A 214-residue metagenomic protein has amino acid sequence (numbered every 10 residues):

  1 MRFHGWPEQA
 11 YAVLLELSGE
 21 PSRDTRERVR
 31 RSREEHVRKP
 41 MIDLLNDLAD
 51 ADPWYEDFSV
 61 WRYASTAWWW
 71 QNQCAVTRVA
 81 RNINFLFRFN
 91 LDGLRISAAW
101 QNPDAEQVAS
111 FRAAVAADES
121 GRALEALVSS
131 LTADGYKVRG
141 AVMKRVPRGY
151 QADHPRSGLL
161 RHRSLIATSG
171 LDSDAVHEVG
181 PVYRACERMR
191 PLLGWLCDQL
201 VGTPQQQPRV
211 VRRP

Functional and structural regions predicted by a protein language model:
M1-E16, K39, S120, K137-P214: Long, solvent-exposed, polar/charged low-complexity segments
G5-W6, W54-W61, A123-E125: Soluble, non-transmembrane alpha-helical interaction regions
Q9-L44, W54-D57: Active-site acidic/histidine clusters and adjacent loop/turn architecture that either coordinate catalytic ions
S22, G93, N102-D104, L171-V176: A generic structural motif
A51-Q73, G135-R148: A short, surface-exposed loop/turn module that caps and links secondary-structure elements
Y63-S120: Aromatic- and glycine-enriched beta-alpha-beta binding-site module
A99-P147: A contiguous pocket-lining binding segment that forms or flanks enzyme active sites
